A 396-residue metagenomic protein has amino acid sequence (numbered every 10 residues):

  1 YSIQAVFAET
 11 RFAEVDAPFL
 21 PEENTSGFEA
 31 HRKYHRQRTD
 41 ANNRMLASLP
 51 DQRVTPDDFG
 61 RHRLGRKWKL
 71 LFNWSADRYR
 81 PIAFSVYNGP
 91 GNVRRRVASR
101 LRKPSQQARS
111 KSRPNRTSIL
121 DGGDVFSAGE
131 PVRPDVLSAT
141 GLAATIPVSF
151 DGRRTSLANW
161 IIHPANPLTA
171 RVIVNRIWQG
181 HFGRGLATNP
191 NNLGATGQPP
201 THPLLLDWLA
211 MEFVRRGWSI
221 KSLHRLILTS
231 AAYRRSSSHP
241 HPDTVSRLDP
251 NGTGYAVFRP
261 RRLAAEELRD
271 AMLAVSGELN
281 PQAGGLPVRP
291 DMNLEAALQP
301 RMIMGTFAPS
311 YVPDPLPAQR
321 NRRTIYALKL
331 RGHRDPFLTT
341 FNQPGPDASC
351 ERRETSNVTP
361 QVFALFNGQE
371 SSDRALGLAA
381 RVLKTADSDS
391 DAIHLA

Functional and structural regions predicted by a protein language model:
Y1-F19: C-terminal, active-site-flanking charged/polar segments
F7, L279, K329-R331, Q369: A broadly conserved detector of short glycine/acidic/proline-rich loop/turn motifs that flank catalytic sites and bind
E23-N321, L338, P344, A348-T359 (+1 more regions): Primarily short, surface-exposed interaction patches in extracytoplasmic proteins
L330, R334, N342-Q343: Short Ser/Thr-interspersed hydrophobic loop/turn segments at strand-loop and sheet-helix junctions that line or gate
